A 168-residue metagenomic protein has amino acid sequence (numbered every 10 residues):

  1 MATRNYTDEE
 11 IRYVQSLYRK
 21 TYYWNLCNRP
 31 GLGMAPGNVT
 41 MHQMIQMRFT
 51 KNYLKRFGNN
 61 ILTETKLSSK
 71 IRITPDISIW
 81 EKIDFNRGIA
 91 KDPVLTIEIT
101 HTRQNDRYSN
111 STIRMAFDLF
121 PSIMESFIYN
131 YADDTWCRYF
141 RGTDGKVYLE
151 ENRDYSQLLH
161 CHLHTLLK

Functional and structural regions predicted by a protein language model:
M1-K168: Gly/Pro/Ser/Thr-rich low-complexity, intrinsically disordered segments predominantly at protein N-termini
